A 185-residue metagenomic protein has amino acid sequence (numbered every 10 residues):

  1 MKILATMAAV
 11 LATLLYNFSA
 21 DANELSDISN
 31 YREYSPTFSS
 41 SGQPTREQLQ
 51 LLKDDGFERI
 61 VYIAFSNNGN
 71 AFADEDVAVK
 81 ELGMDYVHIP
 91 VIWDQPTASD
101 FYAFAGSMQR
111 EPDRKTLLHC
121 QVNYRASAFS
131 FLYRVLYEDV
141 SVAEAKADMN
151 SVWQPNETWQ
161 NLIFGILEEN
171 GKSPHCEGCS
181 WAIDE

Functional and structural regions predicted by a protein language model:
A5-Y16: Bacterial N-terminal signal peptides
F18-L117, F131-E185: Cys-dependent protein tyrosine phosphatase-like superfamily
C120: Short cysteine clusters
Y124-A128: Glycine-rich nucleophile elbow surrounding the catalytic serine of serine-hydrolase chemistry
